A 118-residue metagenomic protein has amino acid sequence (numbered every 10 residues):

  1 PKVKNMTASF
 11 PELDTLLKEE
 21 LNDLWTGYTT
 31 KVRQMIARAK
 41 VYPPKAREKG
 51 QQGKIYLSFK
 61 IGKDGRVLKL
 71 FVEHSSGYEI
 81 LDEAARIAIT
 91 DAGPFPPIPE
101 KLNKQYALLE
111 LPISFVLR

Functional and structural regions predicted by a protein language model:
P1-E20: A sequence-level signature for low-complexity, intrinsically disordered linkers and tails enriched in proline
M6, V32-K40, K63-R66, S114-V116: Short charge-dense sequence patches
D14-K18, V32, Q105: Alpha-helical interaction segments
T15-D23, F71-S75: Second-shell loop/turn segments in exported
T15-L16, K40-A46, L68-L70: Short, mixed-charge, low-aromatic patches
L21-T26, V41-E48, E83-R118: Short, positively biased Gly/Pro-containing turn/loop motifs at secondary-structure boundaries
W25-Q34, R38-A39, K45-E48, K54-Y56 (+1 more regions): Long C-terminal tail modules that include membrane-anchoring/sorting signals and adjacent low-complexity, intrinsically
E48-E79, A85-A92: Short tight loops/turns at secondary-structure junctions
